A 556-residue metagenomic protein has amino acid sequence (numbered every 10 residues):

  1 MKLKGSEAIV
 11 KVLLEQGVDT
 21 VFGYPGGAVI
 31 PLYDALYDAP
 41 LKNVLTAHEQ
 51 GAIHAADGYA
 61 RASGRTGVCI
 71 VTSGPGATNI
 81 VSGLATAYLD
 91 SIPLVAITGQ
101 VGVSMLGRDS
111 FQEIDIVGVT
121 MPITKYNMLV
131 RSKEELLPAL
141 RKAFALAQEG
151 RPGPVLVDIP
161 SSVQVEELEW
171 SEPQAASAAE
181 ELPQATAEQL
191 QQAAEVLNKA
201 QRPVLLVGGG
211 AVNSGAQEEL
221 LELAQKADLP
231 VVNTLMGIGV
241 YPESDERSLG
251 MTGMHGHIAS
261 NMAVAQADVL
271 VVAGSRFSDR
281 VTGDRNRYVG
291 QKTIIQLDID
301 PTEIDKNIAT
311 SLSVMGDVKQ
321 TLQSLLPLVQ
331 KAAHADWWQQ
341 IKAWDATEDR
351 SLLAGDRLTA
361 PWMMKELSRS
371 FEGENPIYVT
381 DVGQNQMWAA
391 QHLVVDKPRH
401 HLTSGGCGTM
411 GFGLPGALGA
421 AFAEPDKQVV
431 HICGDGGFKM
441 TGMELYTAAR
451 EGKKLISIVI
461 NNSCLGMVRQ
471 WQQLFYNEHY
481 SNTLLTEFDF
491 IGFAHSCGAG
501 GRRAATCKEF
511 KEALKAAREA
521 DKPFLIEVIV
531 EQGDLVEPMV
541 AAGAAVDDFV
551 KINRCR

Functional and structural regions predicted by a protein language model:
M1-V329, E366, K454-S457, A494: N-terminal alpha/beta PP-like core and its mobile active-site loop of ThDP/TPP-dependent enzymes
S6-V10, G27, L32, K342-P415 (+1 more regions): Active-site diphosphate/adenylate-binding microenvironment
Y24-G26, V44-H54, C69-G76, R131-S132 (+8 more regions): Active-site nucleophile and cofactor-binding loops and adjacent substrate-binding regions of central metabolic enzymes
Y37-N43, A62-V68, Q391-G406, Q428 (+1 more regions): Glycine/charged-rich beta-loop-alpha catalytic/anionic-binding loops adjacent to active sites
Q112, R450-A542: Thiamine diphosphate
E134, E195, Q291-V382, C507-R556: Phosphate/pyrophosphate-binding active-site segments
I294, L367, T380, G419 (+6 more regions): Hydrophobic, well-ordered secondary-structure elements that form the walls of internal hydrophobic environments
F412, G416-K454, I460: Catalytic phosphate/nucleotide-handling subdomain of diverse soluble enzymes
